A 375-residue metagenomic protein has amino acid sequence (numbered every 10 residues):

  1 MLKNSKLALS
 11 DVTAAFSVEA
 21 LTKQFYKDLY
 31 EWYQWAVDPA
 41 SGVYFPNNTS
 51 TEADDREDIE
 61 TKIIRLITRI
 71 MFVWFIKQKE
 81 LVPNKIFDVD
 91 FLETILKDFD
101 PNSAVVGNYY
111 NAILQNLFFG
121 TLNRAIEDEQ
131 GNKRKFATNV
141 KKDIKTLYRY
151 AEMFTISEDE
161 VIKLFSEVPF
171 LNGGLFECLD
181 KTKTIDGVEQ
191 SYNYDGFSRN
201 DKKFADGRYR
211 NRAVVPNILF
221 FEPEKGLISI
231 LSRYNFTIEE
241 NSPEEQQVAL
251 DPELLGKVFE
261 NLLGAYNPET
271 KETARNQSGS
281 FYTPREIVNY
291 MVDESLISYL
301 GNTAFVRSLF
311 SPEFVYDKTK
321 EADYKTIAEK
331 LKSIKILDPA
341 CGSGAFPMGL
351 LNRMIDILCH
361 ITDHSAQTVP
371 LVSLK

Functional and structural regions predicted by a protein language model:
M1-I355: Preference for the N-terminal adenyl/adenosyl cofactor-binding alpha/beta module
H360-K375: Cysteine-dependent PTP/DSP-like catalytic domain, specifically the C-terminal lobe
